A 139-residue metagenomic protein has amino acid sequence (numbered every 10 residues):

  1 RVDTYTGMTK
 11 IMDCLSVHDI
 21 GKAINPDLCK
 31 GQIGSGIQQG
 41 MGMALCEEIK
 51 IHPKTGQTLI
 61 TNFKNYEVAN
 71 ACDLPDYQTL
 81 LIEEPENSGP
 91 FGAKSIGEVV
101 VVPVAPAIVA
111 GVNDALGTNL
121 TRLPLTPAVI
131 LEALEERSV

Functional and structural regions predicted by a protein language model:
R1-V139: C-terminal catalytic domains of large/alpha subunits in multi-subunit enzymes
